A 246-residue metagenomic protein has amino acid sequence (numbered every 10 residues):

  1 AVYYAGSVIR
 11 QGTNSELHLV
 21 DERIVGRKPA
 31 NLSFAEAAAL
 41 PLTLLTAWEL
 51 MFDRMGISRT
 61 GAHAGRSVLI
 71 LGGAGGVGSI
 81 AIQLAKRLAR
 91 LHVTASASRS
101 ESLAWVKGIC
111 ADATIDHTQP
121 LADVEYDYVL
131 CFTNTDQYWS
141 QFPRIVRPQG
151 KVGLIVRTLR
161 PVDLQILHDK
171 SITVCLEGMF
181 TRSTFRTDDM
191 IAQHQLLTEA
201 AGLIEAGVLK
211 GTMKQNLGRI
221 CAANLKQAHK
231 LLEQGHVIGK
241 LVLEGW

Functional and structural regions predicted by a protein language model:
A1-R27, F34, L40-L45: Glycine-rich phosphate/adenylate-binding loop and adjacent beta-alpha elements of nucleotide- or dinucleotide-binding
A1-Y3, V68, V152: Generic structural signal for buried aliphatic residues
A5-S7, R157, W246: Short, surface-exposed secondary-structure boundary micro-motifs
T13-N14, S98-W105, P161-L164: Short, glycine/polar-rich helix-capping loops at beta-to-alpha or helix-loop-helix junctions that flank or form
A38-T118: Mid-domain Rossmann-like dinucleotide-binding core that forms the NAD(H)/NADP(H) cofactor-binding site
T60-G61, I109, A113-E177: Glycine-rich cofactor phosphate-binding loops and adjacent beta1-alpha1 units of small-molecule cofactor enzyme domains
I166-N216: C-terminal substrate-binding/catalytic core of Rossmann-like NAD(P)-dependent dehydrogenases/reductases
A206-Q215, K226-W246: C-terminal capping/lid region of NAD(P)-dependent oxidoreductase domains
